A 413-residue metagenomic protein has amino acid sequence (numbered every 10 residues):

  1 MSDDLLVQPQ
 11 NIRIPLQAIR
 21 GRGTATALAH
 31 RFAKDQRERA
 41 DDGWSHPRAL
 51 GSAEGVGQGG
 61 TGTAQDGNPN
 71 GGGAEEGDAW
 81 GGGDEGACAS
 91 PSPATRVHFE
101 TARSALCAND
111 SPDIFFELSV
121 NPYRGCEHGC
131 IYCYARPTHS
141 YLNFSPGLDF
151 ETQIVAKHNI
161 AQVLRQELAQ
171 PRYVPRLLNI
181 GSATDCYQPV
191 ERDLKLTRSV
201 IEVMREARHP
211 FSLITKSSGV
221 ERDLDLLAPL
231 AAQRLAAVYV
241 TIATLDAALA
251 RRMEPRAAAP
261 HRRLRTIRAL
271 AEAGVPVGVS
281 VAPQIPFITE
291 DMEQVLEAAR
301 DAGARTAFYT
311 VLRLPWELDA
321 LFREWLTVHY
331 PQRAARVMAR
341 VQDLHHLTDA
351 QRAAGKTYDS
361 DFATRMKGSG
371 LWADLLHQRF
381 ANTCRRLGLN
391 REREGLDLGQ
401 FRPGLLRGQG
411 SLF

Functional and structural regions predicted by a protein language model:
M1-E117: Flexible, acidic/Gly-rich N-terminal and inter-domain linker regions that tether and position cofactor-handling modules
V56-Q58, G62, G67, D84-R124 (+3 more regions): Conserved Radical SAM active-site core
L194, A228-I242, T289-R305, D374-Q378: Short, electropositive alpha-helical surface patch
V203-H209, R265-P276, L347, Q351 (+1 more regions): A structural motif corresponding to the C-terminal end of an alpha-helix and its immediate exit/capping segment
L230-A232, R256-A257, L296-A298, E324-V328: Short, hinge-like loop/turn segments at secondary-structure boundaries
A248-E254, P283-E290, R305-G370, Q400-R402: Flexible glycine/acidic-rich beta-alpha junction loops that bind and position SAM and/or redox cofactors in anaerobic
H261-A320, R336-A339, N382-R386: Conserved C-terminal portion of the radical SAM core fold that forms the substrate/S-adenosylmethionine-binding
G395-F413: Short, amphipathic C-terminal "tail helix"
